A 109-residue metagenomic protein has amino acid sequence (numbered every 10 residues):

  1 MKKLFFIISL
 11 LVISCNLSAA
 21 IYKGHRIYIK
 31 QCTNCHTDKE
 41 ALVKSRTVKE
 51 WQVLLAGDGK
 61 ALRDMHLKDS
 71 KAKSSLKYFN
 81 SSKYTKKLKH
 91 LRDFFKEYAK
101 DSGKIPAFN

Functional and structural regions predicted by a protein language model:
L4-I13: Sec-dependent N-terminal signal peptides
V12-I27, V43: Electrostatic cytochrome c docking/interface patches
Y28-K39, L91: The canonical Cys-X-X-Cys-His
T33, T37, A56-R63, K96-K100: Sec-exported extracytoplasmic/periplasmic mature domains
N34, E40-G57: His/Cys-centered metal/cofactor-coordination and adjacent catalytic loops
V43, D64-H66, S102-N109: Surface-exposed patches in mature extracellular/periplasmic domains of secreted proteins
G59-K86: Short Fe-S-cluster ligation motifs
K77-F108: C-terminal capping alpha-helices of c-type cytochrome domains
